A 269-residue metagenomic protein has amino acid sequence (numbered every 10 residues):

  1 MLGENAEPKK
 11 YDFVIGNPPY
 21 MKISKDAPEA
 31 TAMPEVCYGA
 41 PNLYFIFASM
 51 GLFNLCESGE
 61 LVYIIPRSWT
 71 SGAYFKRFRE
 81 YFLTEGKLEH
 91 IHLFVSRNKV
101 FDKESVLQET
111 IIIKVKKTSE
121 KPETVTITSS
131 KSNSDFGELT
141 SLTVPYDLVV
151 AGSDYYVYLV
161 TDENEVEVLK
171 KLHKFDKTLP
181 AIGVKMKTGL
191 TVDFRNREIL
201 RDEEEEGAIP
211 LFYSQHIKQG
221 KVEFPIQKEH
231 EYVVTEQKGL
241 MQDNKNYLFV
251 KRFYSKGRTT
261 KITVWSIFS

Functional and structural regions predicted by a protein language model:
L2-K177: Signature of N6-adenine DNA methyltransferases within the class I
E167-S269: Polybasic, glycine- and aromatic-enriched phosphate-binding surface used to engage nucleic acids
